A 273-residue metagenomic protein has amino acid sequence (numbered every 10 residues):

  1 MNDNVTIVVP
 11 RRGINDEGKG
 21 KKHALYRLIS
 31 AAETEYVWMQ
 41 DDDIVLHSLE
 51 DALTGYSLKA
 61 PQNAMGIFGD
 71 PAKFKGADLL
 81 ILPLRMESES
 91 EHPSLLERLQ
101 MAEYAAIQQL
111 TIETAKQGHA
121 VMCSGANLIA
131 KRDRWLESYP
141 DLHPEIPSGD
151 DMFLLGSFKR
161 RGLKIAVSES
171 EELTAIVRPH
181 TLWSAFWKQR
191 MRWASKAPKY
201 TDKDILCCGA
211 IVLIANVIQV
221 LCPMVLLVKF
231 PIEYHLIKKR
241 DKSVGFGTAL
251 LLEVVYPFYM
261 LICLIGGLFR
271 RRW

Functional and structural regions predicted by a protein language model:
M1-N4: Short, acidic, metal-binding catalytic loop of nucleotide-sugar glycosyltransferases
N15-A31: Glycine-rich, basic loop-to-helix element that forms the pyrophosphate-binding segment of sugar-nucleotide handling
E33-T34, M122-S138: Conserved nucleotide-sugar donor-binding and metal-coordinating catalytic region shared by glycosyltransferases
E35-V45: Short beta-strand-to-loop acidic/aromatic patch adjacent to the donor-nucleotide binding site
E50-L96: Conserved donor NDP-sugar-binding/catalytic core segment of glycosyltransferases
L79-I107, L136, D141-D204: Catalytic donor/gating beta->alpha subdomain of glycosyltransferases that bind UDP-sugars
L110-I129, E172-A175, P198-I205: A recurrent flexible, glycine/aromatic-enriched loop bordering the glycosyltransferase active site that acts as
C208-W273: Membrane-embedded multi-pass helical conduit in multi-pass membrane proteins, especially envelope-biosynthetic
